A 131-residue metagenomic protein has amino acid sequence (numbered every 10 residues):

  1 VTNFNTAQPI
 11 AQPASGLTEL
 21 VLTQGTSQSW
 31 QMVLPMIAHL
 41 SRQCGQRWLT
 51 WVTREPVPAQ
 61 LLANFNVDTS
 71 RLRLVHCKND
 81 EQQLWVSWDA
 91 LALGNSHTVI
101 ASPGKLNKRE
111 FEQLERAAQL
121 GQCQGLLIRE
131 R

Functional and structural regions predicted by a protein language model:
T2, A14-S15, Q43, L93 (+2 more regions): N-terminal targeting/trafficking signals and adjacent low-complexity tails
A7-T53: Glycine-rich P-loop/Walker A and Walker A-like loops and their local beta1-loop-alpha1 context in P-loop NTPases
G25-S29, P56-P58, N79-E81, G104-K108: Short acidic, S/G/P-rich loop/turn micro-motifs used as interaction or catalytic elements
P35-M36, L61, W85-D89, E110-L114: A short acidic, amphipathic alpha-helical/loop segment
R47-W48, R71, Q124: Residues at the starts of beta-strands that form the adenosine-phosphate
V52, P56-H97: Long, charge-dense
K108-R131: Replace "adjacent to P-loop NTPase cores in ATP/GTP-dependent enzymes" with "adjacent to NTP-binding cores
